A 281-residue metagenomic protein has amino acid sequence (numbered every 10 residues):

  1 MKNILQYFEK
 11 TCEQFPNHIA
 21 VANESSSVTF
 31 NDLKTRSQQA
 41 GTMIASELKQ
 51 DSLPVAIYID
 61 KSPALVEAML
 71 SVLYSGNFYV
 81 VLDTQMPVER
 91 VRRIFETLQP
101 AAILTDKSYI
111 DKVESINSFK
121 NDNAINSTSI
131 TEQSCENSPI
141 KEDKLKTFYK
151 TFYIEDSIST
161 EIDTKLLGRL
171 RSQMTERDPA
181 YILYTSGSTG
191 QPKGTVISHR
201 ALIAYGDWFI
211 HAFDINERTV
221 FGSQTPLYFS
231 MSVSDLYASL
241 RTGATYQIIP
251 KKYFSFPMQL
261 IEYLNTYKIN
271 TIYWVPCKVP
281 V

Functional and structural regions predicted by a protein language model:
M1-A201, F213-D214, G243: Carrier-protein-dependent adenylate-forming modules in NRPS/ANL systems
E24, L82, I182, Q224-T225 (+2 more regions): Short hydrophobic "strand-cap" motifs at the C-terminus of beta-strands
S25, K61, D83, T219 (+2 more regions): Structured beta->alpha junctions
I59-D60, L183-S186, T219, T225 (+1 more regions): Active-site beta-alpha turn of Rossmann-fold NAD(P)-dependent dehydrogenases/reductases
D60, S108-D111, T225-Y228, K252-Y253 (+1 more regions): Adenylate-forming
K193-G222, S230-T271: Conserved AMP-binding/adenylation subdomain of ANL enzymes
